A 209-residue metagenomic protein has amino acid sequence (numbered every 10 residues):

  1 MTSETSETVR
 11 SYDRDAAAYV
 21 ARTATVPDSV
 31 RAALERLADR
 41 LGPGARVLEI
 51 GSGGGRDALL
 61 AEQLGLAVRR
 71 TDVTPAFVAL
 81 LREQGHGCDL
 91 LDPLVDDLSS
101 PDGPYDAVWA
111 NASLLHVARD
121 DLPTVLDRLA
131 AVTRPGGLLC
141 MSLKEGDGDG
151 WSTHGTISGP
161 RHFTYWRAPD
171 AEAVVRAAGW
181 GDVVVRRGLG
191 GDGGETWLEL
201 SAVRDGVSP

Functional and structural regions predicted by a protein language model:
M1-G42, D147, L189: Conserved class I S-adenosyl-L-methionine
L48, G54-D97: Class I SAM-dependent methyltransferase SAM/SAH-binding core
D96-V108: A short acidic, Gly/Pro-enriched loop at the edge of an enzyme's catalytic core that lines a small-molecule cofactor
D106-D121: A short SAM/SAH-binding and catalytic strip from SAM-dependent methyltransferases
P123-P135: A short glycine-rich, Lys/Arg-flanked "PGG" loop and its adjoining helix->strand segment in the class I
G136-L143: Conserved beta-strand signature within the Rossmann-like core of class I S-adenosyl-L-methionine
K144-H162: Short, glycine-/aromatic-enriched active-site segment of Class I SAM-dependent methyltransferases
H162-A178: Short alpha-helix
